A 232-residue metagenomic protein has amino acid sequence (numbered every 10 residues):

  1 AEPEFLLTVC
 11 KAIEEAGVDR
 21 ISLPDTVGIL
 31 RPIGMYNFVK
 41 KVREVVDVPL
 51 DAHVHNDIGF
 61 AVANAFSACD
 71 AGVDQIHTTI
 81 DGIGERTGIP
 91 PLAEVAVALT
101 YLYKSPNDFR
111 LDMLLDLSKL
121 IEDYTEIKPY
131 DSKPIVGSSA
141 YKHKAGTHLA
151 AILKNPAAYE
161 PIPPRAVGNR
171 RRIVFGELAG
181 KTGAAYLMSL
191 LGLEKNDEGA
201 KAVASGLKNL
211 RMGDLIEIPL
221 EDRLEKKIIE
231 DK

Functional and structural regions predicted by a protein language model:
A1, P24-G28, H53-G59, D81: Active-site beta-loop-alpha junctions enriched in small/polar residues
A1-V48, F66-V73: Alpha/beta enzyme core
I21-L23, L50-V54, I76-T78, V95: Hydrophobic faces of well-ordered beta-strands that scaffold small-molecule active sites in alpha/beta enzyme cores
L23-D25, A71-G88: Glycine-rich phosphate-binding active-site loops on the catalytic face of alpha/beta enzymes
I58-A63, H77: Short glycine/serine/threonine-rich phosphate/pyrophosphate-binding segments that cradle anionic phosphate groups
A61-N64, G88-E94, G180-A184: Catalytic-loop motifs flanking and including active-site residues across diverse enzymes
G84-R110: C-terminal helical cap(s) of enzyme catalytic domains, especially alpha/beta-barrels
K104-K232: A mid-to-C-terminal "edge-of-domain" accessory segment
